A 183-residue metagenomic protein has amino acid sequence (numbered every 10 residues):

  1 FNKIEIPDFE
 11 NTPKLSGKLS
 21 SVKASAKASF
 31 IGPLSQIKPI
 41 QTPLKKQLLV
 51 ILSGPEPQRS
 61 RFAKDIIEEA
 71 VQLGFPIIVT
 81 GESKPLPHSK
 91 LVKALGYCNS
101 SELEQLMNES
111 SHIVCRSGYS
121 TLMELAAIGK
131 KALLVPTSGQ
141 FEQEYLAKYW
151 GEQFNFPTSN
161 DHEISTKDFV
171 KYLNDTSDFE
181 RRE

Functional and structural regions predicted by a protein language model:
F1-F30: Active-site-proximal region of nucleotide-activated glycan assembly enzymes, centered on histidine/acidic-rich loops
K3-E5, S29-I31, I78, K93-L95 (+3 more regions): Hydrophobic/aromatic beta-strand patches that form the interior of the parallel beta-sheet core in alpha/beta enzyme
F9, S53, G118: Short glycine-/small-residue-rich Rossmann-like dinucleotide-binding loops
E10, G81-S83, S138: Residues in the short beta-alpha loop(s) of Rossmann-like NAD(P)-binding domains
G32-H112, H162: Donor-nucleotide binding loops and adjacent catalytic segments primarily of GT-B fold Leloir glycosyltransferases
E102-Y145: A donor-sugar binding/catalytic signature common to diverse glycosyltransferases and related nucleotide-sugar
G129, L146-F156: Acidic, glycine-centered active-site loop in nucleotide-sugar glycosyltransferases
N155-E183: Leloir-type glycosyltransferase catalytic cores
